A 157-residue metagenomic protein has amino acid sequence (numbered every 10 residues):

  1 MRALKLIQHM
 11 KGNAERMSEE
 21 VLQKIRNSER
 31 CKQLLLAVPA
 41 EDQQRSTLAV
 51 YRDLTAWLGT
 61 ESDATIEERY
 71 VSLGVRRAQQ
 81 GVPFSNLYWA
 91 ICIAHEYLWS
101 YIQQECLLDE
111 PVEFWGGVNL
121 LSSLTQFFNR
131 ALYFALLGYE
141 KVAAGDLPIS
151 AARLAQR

Functional and structural regions predicted by a protein language model:
M1-N86: N-terminal low-complexity or simple alpha-helical regulatory segments that function as activation/interaction modules
I66-R157: Long, amphipathic alpha-helical coupling/dimerization segments that relay conformational signals between
